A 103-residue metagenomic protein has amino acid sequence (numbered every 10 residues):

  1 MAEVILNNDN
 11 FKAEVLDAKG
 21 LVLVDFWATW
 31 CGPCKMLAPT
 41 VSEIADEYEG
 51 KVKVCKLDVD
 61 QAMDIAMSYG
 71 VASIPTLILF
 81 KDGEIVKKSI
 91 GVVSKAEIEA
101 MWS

Functional and structural regions predicted by a protein language model:
A2, N7, W27, K53-C55: Conserved Rossmann-like nucleotide-binding pocket used by diverse enzymes that bind dinucleotide cofactors
E3-V22: A short beta-strand-turn-helix
K19-L21, A38-L57: Conserved helix-turn-beta segment immediately C-terminal to the redox Cys motif in thioredoxin-like folds
V22, M63, Y69-I78, V93-A96: Structural micro-motif
F26-T40: Conserved redox-active cysteine motifs that mediate thiol-disulfide chemistry, especially di-cysteine Cys-X(1-2)-Cys
I78-S103: Non-catalytic, surface beta->alpha helical segment in thiol-disulfide oxidoreductase systems
